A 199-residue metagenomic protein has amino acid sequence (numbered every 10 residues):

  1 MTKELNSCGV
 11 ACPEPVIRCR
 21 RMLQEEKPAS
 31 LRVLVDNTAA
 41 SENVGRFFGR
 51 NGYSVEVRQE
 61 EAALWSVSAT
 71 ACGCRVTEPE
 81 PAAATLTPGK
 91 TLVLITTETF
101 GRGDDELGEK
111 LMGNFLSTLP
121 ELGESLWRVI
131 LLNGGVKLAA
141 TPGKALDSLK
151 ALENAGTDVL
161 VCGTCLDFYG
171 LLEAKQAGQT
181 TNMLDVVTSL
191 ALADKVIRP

Functional and structural regions predicted by a protein language model:
M1-N43: Ordered, small/hydrophobic-rich secondary-structure cores
R32-V35, L126-G134, D158-G163: Short internal beta-strands
S54-R58, A145-L171: A glycine-rich helix N-cap at a beta->alpha junction
V57-L64, N182-S189: C-terminal structural segments of small proteins and small subunits
W65-T70: A generic structural motif
C72-P79: Short, charged/polar, Gly/Pro-enriched secondary-structure boundary elements
A83-P142: Conserved mixed alpha/beta catalytic, RNA-binding, or beta-rich assembly cores of soluble enzyme, regulatory
A191-I197: C-terminal binding/interaction regions
